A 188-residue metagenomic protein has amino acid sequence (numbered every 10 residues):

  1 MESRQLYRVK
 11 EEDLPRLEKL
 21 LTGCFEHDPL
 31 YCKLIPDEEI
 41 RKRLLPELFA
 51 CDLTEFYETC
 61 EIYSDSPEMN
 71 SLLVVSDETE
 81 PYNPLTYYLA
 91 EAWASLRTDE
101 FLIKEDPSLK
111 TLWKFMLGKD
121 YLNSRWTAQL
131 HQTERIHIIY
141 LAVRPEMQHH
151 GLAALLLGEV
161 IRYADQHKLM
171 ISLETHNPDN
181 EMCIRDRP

Functional and structural regions predicted by a protein language model:
Q5-K19, H27: A short beta-loop-alpha structural element at the N-terminal edge of CoA-dependent acyl/N-acetyltransferase catalytic
E38-E61: Active-site rim helix/loop that mediates acceptor-substrate recognition in acyltransferases
Y57-S76: Conserved beta-hairpin
V74-Y140: Conserved acyl-donor/pantetheine-binding loop and adjacent beta-alpha core of acyl/acetyltransferases and related
R135-I136, A164-H176: Conserved GNAT acetyl-CoA-binding A-motif
I139-P145, S172-E181: Conserved beta-strand-loop-alpha-helix junction that forms the acyl-donor binding cleft
Y140-V143, H149-R162: Conserved acetyl-CoA-binding loop-helix of GNAT-fold acetyltransferases
M182-D186: Conserved small/polar residues in nucleotide/adenosyl-binding loops
